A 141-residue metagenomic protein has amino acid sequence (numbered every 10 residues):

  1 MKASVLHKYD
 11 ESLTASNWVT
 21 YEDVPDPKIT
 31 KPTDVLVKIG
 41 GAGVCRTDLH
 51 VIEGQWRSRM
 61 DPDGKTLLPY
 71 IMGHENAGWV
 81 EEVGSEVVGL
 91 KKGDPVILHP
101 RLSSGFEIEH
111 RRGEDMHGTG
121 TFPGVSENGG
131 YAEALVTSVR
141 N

Functional and structural regions predicted by a protein language model:
M1-V5: Short structural boundary motif marking the start of a folded domain
H7-S12, A42-V44: Short polar catalytic/cofactor-binding loops
Y9, Q55, H99-L102, N141: Short, flexible active-site-adjacent loop segments at beta-strand->alpha-helix junctions, enriched in small/polar
E11-A15, V88: Short, solvent-exposed loop/turn segments that connect beta-strands within catalytic domains and beta-strand-rich
A15-P25: Short glycine/threonine/proline-enriched tight-turn/helix- or strand-capping micro-motif at secondary-structure
P25-G43, R57-I108: Glycine-rich beta-strand-centered segment in the early N-terminal region that forms part of a ligand/cofactor-binding
T47-E53: Cytochrome P450 core scaffold surrounding the K-helix E-X-X-R motif and the conserved "meander" helix-loop region
D63-L67, H74, L102-N141: NAD(P)H dinucleotide-binding glycine-rich loop of Rossmann-like/cofactor-binding domains, especially the beta1-alpha1
